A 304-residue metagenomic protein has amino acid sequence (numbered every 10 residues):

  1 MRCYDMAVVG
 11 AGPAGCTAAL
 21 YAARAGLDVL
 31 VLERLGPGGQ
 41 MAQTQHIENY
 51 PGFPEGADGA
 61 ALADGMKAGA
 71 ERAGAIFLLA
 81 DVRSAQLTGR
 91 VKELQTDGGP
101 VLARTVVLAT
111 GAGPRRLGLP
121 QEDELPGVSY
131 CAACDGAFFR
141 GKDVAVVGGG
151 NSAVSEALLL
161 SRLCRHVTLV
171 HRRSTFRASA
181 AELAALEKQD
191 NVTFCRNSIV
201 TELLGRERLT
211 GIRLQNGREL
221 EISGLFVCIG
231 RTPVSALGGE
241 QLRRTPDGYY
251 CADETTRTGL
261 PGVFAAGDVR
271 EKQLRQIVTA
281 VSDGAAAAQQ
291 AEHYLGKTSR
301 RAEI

Functional and structural regions predicted by a protein language model:
M1-V9, A25, A75-K142, F226-C228 (+2 more regions): FAD-binding core/adjacent interface of flavoenzyme oxidoreductases
M1-V9, Y21-L27, L203, E207 (+5 more regions): Rossmann-like nucleotide/phosphate-binding core characteristic of flavoprotein oxidoreductases
Y4-A73, S152-S179: Beta1-alpha1 glycine-rich phosphate/pyrophosphate-binding loop at the start of Rossmann-like nucleotide-binding domains
G10-G15, G111, G148, G267: Conserved phosphate-binding and hydrolysis motifs of nucleotide-dependent enzymes
M41-Q43, L117-Q121, G238: Conserved catalytic-core motifs of eukaryotic protein kinase domains, centered on the activation segment
A70-T96, V101-A103, R162-D253, H293-I304: A Rossmann-like FAD-binding core segment of flavoenzymes
D123-F138, C228-T279, D283-A286, Q290-H293: FAD-site-proximal beta/loop scaffold in flavoenzymes
